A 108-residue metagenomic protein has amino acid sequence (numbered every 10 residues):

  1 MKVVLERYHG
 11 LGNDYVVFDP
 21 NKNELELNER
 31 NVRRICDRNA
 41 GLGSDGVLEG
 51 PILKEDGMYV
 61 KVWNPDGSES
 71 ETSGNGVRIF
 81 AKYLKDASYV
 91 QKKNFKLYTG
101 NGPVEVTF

Functional and structural regions predicted by a protein language model:
M1-F108: A glycine-rich beta-to-alpha transition motif near the start of alpha/beta enzyme domains, typified by
